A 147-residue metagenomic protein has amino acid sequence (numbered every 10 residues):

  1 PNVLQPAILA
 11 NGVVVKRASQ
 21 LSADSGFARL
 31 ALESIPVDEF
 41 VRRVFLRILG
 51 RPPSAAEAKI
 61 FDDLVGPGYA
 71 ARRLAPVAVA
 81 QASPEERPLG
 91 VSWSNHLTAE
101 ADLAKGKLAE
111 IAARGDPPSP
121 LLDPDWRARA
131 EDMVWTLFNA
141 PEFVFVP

Functional and structural regions predicted by a protein language model:
P1-P147: Substrate/cofactor-recognition hotspot
